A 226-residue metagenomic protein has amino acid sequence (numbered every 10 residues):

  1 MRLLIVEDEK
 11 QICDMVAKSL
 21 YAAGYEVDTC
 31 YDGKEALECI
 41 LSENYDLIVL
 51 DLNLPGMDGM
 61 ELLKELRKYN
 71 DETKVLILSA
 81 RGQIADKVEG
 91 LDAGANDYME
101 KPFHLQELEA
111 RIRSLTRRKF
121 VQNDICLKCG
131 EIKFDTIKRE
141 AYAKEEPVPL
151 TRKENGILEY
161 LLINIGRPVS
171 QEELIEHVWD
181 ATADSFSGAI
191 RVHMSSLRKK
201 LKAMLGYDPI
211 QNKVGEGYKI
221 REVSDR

Functional and structural regions predicted by a protein language model:
M1-R118: N-terminal/domain-start alpha-helical segments
E35, G215-K219: Glycine-rich nucleotide-binding loop
A36, I84, E107, M194 (+3 more regions): N-terminal/domain-start segments enriched in small and hydrophobic, helix-friendly residues, covering either
E43, Q106, G130-I132, I137 (+2 more regions): Structural detector for helix-capping/boundary residues
K87, K101, K153, K199-K200 (+1 more regions): A general lysine-centric signal
R113-C126, G166: The C-terminal output helix
K128-N155, K219-R226: A structural micro-motif at secondary-structure boundaries
E140-V214: Positively charged, aromatic-enriched patches within helix-turn-helix-type DNA-binding elements, predominantly
